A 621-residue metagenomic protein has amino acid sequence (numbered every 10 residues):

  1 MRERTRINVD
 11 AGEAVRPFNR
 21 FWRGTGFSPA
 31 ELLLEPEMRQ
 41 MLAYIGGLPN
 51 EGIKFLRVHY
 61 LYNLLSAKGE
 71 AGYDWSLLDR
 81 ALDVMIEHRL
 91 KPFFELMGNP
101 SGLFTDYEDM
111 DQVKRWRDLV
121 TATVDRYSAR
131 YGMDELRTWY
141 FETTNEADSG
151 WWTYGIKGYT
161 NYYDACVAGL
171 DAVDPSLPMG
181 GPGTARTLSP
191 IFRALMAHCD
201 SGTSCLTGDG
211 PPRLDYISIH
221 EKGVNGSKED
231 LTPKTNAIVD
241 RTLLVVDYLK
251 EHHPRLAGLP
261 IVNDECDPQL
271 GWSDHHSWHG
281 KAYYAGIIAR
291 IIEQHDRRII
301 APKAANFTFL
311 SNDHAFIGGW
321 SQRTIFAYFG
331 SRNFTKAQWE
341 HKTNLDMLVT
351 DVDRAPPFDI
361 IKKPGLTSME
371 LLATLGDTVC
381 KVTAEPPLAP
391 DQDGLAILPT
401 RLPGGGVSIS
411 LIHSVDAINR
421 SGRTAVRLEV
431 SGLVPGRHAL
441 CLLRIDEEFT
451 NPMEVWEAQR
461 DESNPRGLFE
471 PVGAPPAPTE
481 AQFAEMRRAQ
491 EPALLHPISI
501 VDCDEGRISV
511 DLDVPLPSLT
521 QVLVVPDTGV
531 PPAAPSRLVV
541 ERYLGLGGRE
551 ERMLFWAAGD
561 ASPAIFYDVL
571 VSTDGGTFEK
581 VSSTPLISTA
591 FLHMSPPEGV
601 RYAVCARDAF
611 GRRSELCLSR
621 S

Functional and structural regions predicted by a protein language model:
L48-T235, L244, Y248, H253-P254 (+1 more regions): Substrate-binding cleft and catalytic face of glycoside hydrolase catalytic domains, especially the flexible beta-alpha
E265-S421, V455-A458: Aromatic/acidic polysaccharide-binding cleft in carbohydrate-active enzymes
A389-G473, P517-L523: Carbohydrate-binding surface patches
P465-G529: C-terminal beta-strand-rich structural cap/linker in extracellular carbohydrate-active enzymes
V501-D502, V581-I587: Short beta-strand segments within Ig-like beta-sandwich modules, predominantly Fibronectin type-III
E550-P563: Conserved aromatic anchor
A561-V581: Extracellular low-complexity, O-glycosylation-prone stalks/linkers
H593-R613: Beta-strand-rich modules
